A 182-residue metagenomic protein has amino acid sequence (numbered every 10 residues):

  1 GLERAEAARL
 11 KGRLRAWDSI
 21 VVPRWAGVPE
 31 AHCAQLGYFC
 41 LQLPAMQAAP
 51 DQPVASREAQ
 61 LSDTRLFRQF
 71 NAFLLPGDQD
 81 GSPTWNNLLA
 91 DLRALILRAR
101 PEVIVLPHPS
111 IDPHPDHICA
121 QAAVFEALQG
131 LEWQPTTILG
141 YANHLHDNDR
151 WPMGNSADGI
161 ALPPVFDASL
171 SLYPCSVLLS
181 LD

Functional and structural regions predicted by a protein language model:
L2-D18, W25-E30, Q35, F39-D182: Metal-dependent de-N-acetylase/amidase catalytic core
